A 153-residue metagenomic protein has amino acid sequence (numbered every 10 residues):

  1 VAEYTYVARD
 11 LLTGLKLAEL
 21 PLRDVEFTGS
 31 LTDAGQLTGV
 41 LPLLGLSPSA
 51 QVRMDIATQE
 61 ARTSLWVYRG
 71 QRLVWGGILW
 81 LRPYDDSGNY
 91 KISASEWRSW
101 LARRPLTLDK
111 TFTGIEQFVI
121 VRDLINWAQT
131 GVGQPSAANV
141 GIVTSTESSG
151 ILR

Functional and structural regions predicted by a protein language model:
V1-T111: Assembly/oligomerization scaffold segments
N89, S95-R153: Charged- and aromatic-enriched interaction segments used to assemble and dock large macromolecular complexes
